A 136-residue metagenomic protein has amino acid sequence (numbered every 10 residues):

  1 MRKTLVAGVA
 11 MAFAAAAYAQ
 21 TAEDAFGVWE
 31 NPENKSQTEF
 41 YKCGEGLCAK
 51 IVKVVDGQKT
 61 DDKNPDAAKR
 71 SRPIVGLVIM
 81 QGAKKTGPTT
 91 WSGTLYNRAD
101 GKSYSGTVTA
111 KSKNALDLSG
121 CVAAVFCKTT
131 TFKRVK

Functional and structural regions predicted by a protein language model:
T4-F13: Sec-dependent N-terminal signal peptides
F13-T21: Sec/Tat signal peptide C-region and signal peptidase I cleavage site
Q20, V135-K136: Short, solvent-exposed mixed-charge patches
F26, P32-A99, S103-Y104: Central antiparallel beta-sheet cores of small beta-barrel/beta-sandwich binding domains
N97-D100, S105-T109, A115-T129: Short, exposed beta-strand-loop hairpins at the edges of beta-sheets in extracellular/periplasmic proteins
